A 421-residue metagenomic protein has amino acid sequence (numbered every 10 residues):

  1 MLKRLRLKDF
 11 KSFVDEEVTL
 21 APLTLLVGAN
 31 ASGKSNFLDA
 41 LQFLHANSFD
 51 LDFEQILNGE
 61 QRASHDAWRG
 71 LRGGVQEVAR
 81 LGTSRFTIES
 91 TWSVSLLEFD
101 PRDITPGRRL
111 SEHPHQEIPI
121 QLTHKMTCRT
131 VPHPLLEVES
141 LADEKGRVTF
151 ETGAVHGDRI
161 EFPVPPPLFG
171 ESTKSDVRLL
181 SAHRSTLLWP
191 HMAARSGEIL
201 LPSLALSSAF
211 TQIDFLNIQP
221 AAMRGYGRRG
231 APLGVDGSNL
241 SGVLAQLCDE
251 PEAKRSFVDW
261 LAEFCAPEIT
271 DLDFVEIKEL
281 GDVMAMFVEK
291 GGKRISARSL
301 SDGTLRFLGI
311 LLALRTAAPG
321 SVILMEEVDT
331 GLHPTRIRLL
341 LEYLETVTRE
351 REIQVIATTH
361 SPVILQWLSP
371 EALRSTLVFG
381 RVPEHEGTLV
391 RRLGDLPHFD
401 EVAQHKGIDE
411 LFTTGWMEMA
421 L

Functional and structural regions predicted by a protein language model:
M1-V14: N-terminal pre-Walker A segment at the start of P-loop NTPase domains
D15-A21, R315-A317: Phosphate-binding P-loop
P22-H65, D302, F307-A313, E342-Y343 (+2 more regions): Phosphate-binding glycine-rich loops of NTP-binding sites
D39-T123: Conserved P-loop NTP-binding catalytic core
R80, L339-L421: C-terminal lobe/lid and adjacent interdomain/linker elements of RecA-like ASCE P-loop ATPase modules
F86, P132-P134, T211, A372-S375: Short glycine-/polar-rich loops that comprise or flank the Walker A/P-loop and associated switch/sensor motifs
E98-D259, E263: Electropositive, glycine-dotted interaction segments that contact anionic polymers or phosphate-rich ligands
N239, R255, A266, T270-R315 (+1 more regions): Conserved ABC ATPase signature
